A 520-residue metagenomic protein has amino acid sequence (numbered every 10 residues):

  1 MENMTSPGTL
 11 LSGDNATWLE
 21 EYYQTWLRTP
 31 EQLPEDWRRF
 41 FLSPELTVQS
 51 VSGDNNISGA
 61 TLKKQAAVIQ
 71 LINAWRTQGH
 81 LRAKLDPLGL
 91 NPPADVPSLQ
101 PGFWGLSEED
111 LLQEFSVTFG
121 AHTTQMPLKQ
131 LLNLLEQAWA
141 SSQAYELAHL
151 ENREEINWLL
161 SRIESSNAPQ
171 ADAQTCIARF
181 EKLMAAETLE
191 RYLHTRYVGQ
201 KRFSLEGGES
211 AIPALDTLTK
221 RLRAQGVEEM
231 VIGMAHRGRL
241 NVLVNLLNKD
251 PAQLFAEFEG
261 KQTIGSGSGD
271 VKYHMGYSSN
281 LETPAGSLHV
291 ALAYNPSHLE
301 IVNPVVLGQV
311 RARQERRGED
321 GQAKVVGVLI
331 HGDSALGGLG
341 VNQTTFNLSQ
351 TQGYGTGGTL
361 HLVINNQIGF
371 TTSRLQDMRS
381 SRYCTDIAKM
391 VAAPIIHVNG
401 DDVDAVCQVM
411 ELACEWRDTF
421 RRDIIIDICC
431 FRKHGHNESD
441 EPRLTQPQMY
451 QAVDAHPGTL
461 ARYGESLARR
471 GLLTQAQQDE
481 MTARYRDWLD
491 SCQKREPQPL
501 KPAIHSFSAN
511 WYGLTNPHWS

Functional and structural regions predicted by a protein language model:
E2-P44: Subset of Sec-pathway N-terminal targeting signals
E21, T25, T29, F40 (+21 more regions): Generic, well-ordered alpha-helical scaffold segments in large soluble proteins
L42-S210, V227: Extended, charge-enriched "interface" segments that sit outside catalytic cores
T188, Y192-A252: Active-site pocket-lining segments that scaffold enzyme catalytic pockets across diverse folds
E228-I396: Cofactor-binding active-site loop characterized by glycine-rich and histidine/acidic residues
T283, Y383-V409, Q451, A455-A476: Conserved thiamine diphosphate
G358-H361, N365, S373-A392, I428-A461: Flexible glycine/proline-rich, aromatic-decorated loop/lid segments
T459-L460, R470, T474-S520: Hard-cation-handling environments
